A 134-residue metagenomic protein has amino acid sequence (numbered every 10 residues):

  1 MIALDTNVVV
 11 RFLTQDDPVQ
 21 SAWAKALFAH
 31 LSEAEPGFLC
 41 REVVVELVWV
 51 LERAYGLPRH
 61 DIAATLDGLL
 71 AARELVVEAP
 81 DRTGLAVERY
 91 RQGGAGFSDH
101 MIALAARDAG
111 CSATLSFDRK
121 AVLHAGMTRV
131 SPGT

Functional and structural regions predicted by a protein language model:
M1, A103-T134: Acidic, PIN/NYN-like endoribonuclease modules and their adjacent C-terminal/linker elements
M1-L39, A54-D61, D67, S131-T134: Short, well-structured N-terminal submotif of metal-dependent ribonuclease cores
L4, F38-L39, V77, F97 (+1 more regions): Short beta-strand scaffold positions
V8, V43, R82, M101-I102 (+1 more regions): Alpha-helix capping/helix-boundary segments
R11-L13, V50, H124-A125: Residues that scaffold the ATP/ADP-binding catalytic core of kinase and kinase-like folds
A34-G37, E74, G110-A113: Short active-site oxyanion
R41-V45, A64-Q92: Acidic catalytic patch
W49-R53, R107: Short glycine/serine- and small hydrophobic-enriched flexible loop segments
